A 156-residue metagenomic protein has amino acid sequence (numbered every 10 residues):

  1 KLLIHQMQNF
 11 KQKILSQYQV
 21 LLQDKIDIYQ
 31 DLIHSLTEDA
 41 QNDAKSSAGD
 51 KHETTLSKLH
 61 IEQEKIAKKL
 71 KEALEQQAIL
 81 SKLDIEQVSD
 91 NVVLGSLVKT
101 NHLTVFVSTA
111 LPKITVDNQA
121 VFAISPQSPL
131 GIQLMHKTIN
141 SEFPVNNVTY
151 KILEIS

Functional and structural regions predicted by a protein language model:
L2-H5, L103-V105: Residue-level marker of intrinsically disordered, low-complexity segments enriched for small/polar residues
L3-L83: N-terminal intrinsically disordered, low-complexity, charge/repeat-rich segments that act as generic
E86-V145: Non-DNA-binding regulatory cores of transcription-related proteins, predominantly C-terminal effector-binding
N147-T149: Short glycine/proline-centered loop/turn elements that form peptide/ligand docking sites
I152-I155: Conserved hydrophobic positions within beta-strands
